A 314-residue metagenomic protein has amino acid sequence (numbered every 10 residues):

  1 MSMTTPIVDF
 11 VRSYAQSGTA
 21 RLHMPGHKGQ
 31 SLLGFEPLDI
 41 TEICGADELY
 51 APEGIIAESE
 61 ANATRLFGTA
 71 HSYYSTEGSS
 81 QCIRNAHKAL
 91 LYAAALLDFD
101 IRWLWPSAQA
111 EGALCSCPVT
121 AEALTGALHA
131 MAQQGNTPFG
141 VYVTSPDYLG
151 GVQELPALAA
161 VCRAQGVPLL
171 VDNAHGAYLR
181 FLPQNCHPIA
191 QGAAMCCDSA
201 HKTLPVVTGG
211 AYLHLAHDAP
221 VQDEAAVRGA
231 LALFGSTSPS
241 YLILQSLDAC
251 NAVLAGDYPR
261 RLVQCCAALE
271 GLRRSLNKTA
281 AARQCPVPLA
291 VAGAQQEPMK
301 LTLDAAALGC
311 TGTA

Functional and structural regions predicted by a protein language model:
M1-L38: N-terminal glycine-rich, Lys/His-bearing helix-loop that initiates the first secondary-structure elements of many
M3-R12, N62, L66, E77-L289 (+1 more regions): Conserved PLP-enzyme active-site core in the AAT-like
A20-G34, F67-H87, L303-A314: Short, intrinsically disordered, charge-balanced linker/junction segments flanking boundaries in proteins
M24-L38, A51-E58, A93-D100, L276: Short, compositionally biased "basic patch" segments
E36-N85: Conserved N-terminal alpha-helix of the aminotransferase class I/II PLP-enzyme fold
D47-E48, P146-D147, N173, T302-D304: A generic structural signal for short
S275, V291, Q295-P298, T302-L308: Active-site loops and adjacent core secondary-structure elements that bind or stabilize anionic groups
